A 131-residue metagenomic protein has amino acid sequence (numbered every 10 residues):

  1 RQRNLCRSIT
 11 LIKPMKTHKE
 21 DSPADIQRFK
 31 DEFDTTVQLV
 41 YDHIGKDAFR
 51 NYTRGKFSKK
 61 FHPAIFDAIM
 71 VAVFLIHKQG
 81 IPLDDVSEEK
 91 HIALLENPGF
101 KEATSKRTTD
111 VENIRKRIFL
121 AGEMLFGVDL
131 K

Functional and structural regions predicted by a protein language model:
R1-K131: Flexible coil/loop and intrinsically disordered segments
